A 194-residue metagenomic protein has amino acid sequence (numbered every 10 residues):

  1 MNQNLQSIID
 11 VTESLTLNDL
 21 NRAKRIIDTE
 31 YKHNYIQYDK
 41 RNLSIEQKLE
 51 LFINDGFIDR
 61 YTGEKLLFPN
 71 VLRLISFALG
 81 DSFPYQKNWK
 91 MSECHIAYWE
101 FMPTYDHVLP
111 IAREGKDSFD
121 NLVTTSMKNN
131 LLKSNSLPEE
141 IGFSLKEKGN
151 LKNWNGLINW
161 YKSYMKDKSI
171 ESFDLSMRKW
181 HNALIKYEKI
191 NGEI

Functional and structural regions predicted by a protein language model:
M1-K40, E46, F143-E147: Mixed-charge, low-complexity interaction segments
K24-W89: Short, charged surface segments at domain edges that flank catalytic/cofactor-binding sites
F57-I58, T104, T125: The −1 position to Zn-ligating cysteines in a subset of zinc-ribbon hairpins
E64-L122, S136: Histidine-centered nuclease catalytic patch
K65, K128-L132: Cys/His-rich metal-chelating microdomains
K87-T104, P110, K152-L175: Short Fe-S-cluster ligation motifs
L132-P138: A short, conserved beta-to-alpha structural element at the edge of catalytic cores that scaffolds binding
S163-I194: Short flanking/linker segments adjacent to small metal-binding domains or redox-active Cys/His motifs
